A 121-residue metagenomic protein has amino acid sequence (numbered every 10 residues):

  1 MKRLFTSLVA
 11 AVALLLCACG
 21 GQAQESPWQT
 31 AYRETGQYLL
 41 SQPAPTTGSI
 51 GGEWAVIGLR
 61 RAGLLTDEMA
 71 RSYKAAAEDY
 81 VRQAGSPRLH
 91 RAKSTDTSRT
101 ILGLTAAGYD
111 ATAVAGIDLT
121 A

Functional and structural regions predicted by a protein language model:
M1-K2, A13: Short coil-to-helix leader/linker segments, especially the first N-terminal amphipathic alpha-helix with its helix
K2-S7, C19-A121: Preference for long, amphipathic alpha-helical scaffolds in soluble/luminal domains and all-alpha bundles
V9-C17: Bacterial N-terminal signal peptides
